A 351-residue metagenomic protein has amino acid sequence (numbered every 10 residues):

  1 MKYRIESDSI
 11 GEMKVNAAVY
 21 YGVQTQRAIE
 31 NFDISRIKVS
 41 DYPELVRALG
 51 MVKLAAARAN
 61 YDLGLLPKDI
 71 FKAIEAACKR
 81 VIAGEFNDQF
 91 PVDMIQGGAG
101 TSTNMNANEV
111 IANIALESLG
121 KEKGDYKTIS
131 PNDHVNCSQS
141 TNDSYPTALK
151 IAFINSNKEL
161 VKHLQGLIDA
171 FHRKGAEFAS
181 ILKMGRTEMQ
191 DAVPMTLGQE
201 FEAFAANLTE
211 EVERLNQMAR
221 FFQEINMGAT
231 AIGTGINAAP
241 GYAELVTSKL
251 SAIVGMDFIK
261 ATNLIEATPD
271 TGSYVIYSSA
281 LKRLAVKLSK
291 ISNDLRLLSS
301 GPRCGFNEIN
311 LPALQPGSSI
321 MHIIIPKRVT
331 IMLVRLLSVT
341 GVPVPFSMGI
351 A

Functional and structural regions predicted by a protein language model:
M1-A351: Conserved, well-structured ligand/cofactor-binding cores
